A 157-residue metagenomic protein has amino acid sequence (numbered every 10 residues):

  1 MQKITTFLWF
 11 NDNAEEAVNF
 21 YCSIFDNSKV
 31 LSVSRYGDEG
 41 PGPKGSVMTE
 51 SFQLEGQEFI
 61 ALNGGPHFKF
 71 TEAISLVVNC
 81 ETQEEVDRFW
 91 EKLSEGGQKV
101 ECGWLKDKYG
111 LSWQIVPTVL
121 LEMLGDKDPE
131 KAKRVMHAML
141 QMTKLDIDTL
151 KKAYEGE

Functional and structural regions predicted by a protein language model:
M1-Q2, F68-F70: Short, flexible turn/loop "capping" segments at secondary-structure junctions
I4-T6: Hydrophobic faces of well-ordered beta-strands that scaffold small-molecule active sites in alpha/beta enzyme cores
L8-G56: Core segments of cupin and vicinal oxygen chelate
I24, L54, K69-S112, V116-V119 (+2 more regions): Vicinal oxygen chelate
N63-P66: Short beta-strand/turn micro-motifs at beta-sheet edges
L120-R134: A short, polar/charged loop-to-alpha-helix boundary motif
K131-E157: Acidic/histidine-enriched, glycine/proline-rich intrinsically disordered or flexible terminal extensions
